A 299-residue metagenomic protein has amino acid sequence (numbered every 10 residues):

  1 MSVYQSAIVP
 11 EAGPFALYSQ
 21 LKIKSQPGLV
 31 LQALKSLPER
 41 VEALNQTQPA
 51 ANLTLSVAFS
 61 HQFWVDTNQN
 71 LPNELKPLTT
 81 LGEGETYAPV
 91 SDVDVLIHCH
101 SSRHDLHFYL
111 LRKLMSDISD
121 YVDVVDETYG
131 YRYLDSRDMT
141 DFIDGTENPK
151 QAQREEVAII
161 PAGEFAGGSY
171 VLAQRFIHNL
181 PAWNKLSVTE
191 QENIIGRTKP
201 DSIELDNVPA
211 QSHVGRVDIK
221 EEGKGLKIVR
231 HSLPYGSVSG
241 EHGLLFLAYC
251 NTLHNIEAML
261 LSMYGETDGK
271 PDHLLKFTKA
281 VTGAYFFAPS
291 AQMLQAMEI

Functional and structural regions predicted by a protein language model:
M1-I299: Long, histidine/aromatic-enriched segments associated with O2/redox biology
